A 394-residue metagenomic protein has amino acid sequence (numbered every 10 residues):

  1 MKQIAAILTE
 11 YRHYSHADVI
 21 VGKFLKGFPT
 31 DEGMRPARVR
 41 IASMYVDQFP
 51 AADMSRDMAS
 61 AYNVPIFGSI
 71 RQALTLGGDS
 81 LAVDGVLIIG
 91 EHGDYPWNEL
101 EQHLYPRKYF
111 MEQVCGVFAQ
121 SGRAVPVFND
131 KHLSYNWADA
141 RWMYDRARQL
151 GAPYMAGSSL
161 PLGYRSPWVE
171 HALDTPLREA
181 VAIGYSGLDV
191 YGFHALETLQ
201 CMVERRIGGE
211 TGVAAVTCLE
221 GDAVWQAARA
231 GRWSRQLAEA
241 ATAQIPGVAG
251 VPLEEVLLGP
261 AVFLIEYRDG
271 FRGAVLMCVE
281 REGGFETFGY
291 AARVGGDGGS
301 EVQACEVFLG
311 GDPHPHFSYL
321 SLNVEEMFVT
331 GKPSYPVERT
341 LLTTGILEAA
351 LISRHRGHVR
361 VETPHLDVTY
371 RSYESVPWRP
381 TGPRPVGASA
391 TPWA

Functional and structural regions predicted by a protein language model:
M1-A61, A180: N-terminal Rossmann-like dinucleotide-binding module
D53, G283-A394: C-terminal helical cap and adjacent loop that interface with cofactors, partners, or active-site loops
P65-L74: Short acidic-hydrophobic, aromatic-tinged amphipathic segments that line or gate anion-handling sites
A73-L81, W168-H171: Short amphipathic alpha-helix with an adjacent loop that forms part of the alpha/beta core around
V83-G90: N-terminal Rossmann-like NAD(P) cofactor-binding module of classical short-chain dehydrogenase/reductase
E91-P161: Beta-strand-loop-alpha-helix segment that lines the small-molecule cofactor/substrate pocket of alpha/beta enzymes
A180-R272, C278-G284, L342-G345: Rossmann-like dinucleotide-binding domain that binds NAD(P)(H)
